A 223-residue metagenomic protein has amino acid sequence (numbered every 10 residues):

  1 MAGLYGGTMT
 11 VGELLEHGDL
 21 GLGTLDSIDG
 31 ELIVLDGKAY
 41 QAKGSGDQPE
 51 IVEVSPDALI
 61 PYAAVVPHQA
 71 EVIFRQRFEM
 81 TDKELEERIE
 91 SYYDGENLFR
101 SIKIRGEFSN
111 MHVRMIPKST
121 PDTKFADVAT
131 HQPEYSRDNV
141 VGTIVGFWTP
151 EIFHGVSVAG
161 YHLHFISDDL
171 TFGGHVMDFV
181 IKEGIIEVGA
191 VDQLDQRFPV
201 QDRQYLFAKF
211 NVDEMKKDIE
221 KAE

Functional and structural regions predicted by a protein language model:
M1-A64: N-terminal low-complexity or amphipathic/hydrophobic leaders
A42-K43, H112-V113, G155, G173-H175: Short helix/loop capping segments that flank catalytic or ligand/cofactor-binding pockets
G44-G46, V52-R100: Contiguous hydrophobic, core-forming segments of folded domains
A64-R77, D192-K217: Compact, glycine/acidic-enriched structural inserts
K83-F147, I152-V156: Long, positively charged binding patches that form subdomain-scale interaction surfaces for polyanionic ligands
V158-I166: Histidine-centered divalent-metal-coordination microenvironment in nucleic-acid enzymes
S167-K209: A hydrophobic, small-residue-rich beta->alpha segment in the mid-to-C-terminal subdomain of diverse proteins
I219-A222: C-terminal transmembrane beta-barrel domains of outer membrane proteins
